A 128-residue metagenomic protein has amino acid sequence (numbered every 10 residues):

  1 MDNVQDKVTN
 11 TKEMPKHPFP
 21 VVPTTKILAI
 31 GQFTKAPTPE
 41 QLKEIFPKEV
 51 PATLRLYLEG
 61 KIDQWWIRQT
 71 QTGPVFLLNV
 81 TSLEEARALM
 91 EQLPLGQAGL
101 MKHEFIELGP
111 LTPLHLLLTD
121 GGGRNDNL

Functional and structural regions predicted by a protein language model:
D2-L128: Conserved, structured core segments of small domains
